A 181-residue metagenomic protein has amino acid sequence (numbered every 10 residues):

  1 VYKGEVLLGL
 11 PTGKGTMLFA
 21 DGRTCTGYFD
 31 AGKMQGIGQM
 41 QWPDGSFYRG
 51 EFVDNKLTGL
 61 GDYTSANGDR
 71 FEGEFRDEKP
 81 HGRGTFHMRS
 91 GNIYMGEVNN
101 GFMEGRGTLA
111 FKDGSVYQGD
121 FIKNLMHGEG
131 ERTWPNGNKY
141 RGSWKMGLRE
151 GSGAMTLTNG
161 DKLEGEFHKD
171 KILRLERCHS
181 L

Functional and structural regions predicted by a protein language model:
V1-P11, T24-Q35, F47-T58, R70-H81 (+4 more regions): Conserved anchor residues at repeat-unit boundaries in beta-strand-based tandem repeats, strongest for the MORN repeat
S180-L181: Extracellular EGF-like repeat architecture and associated secretion/anchoring segments
